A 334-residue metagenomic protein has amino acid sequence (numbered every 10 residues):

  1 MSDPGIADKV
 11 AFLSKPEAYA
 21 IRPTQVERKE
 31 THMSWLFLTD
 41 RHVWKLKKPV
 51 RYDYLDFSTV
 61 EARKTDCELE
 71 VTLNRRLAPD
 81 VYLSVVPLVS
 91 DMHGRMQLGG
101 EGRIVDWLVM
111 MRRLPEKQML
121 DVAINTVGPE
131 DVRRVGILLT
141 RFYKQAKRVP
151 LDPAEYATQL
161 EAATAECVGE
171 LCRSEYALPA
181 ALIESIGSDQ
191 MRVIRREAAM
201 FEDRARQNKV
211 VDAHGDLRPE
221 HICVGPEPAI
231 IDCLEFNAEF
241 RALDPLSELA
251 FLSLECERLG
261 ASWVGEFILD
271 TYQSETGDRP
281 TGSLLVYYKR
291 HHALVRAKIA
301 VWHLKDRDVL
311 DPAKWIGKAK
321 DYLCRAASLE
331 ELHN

Functional and structural regions predicted by a protein language model:
M1-P4: N-terminal non-globular leader segments, chiefly Sec-dependent signal peptides
I6-H214, P219-V295: Conserved ATP-binding subdomain of kinase catalytic cores across diverse folds
K298-N334: ATP/Mg2+ or Mg2+-diphosphate-binding catalytic cores that bind nucleotide phosphates or diphosphates via glycine-rich
